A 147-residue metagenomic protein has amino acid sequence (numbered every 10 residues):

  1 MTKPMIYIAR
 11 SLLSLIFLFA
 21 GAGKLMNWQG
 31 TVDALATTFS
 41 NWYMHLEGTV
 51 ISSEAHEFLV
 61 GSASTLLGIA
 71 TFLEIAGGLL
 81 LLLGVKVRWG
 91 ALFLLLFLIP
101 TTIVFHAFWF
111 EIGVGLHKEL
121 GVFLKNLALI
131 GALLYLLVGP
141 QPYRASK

Functional and structural regions predicted by a protein language model:
M1-A76, L83-K147: Extended, low-polarity transmembrane helix blocks
